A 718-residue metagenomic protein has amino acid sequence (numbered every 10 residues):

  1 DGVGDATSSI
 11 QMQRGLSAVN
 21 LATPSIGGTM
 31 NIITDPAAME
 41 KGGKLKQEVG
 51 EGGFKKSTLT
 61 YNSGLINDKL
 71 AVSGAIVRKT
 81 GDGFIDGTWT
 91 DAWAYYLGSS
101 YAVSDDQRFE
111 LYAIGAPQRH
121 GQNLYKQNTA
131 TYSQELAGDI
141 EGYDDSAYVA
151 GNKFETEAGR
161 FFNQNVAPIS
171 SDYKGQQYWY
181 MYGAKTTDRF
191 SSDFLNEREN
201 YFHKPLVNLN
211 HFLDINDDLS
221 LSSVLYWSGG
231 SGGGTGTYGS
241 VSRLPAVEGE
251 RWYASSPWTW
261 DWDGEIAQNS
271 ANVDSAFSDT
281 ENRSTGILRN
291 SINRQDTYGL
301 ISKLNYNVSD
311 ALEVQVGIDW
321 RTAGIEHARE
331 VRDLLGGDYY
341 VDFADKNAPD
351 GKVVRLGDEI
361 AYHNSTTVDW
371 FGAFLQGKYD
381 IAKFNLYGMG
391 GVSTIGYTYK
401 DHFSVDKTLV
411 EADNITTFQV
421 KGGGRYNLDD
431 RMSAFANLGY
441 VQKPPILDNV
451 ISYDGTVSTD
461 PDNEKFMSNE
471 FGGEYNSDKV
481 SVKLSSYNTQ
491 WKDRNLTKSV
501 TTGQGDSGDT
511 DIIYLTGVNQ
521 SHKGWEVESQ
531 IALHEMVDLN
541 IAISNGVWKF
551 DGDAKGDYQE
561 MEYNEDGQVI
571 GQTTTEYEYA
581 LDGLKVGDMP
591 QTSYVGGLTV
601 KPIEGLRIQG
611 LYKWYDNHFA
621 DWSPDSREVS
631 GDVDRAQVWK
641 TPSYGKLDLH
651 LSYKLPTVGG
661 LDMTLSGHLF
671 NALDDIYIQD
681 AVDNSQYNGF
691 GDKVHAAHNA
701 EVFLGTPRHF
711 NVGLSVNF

Functional and structural regions predicted by a protein language model:
D1-R14: Short acidic/polar hinge/loop motifs at secondary-structure boundaries that mediate gating or recognition
G42, V49-T80, I85-N123, Y132-I169 (+2 more regions): Transmembrane beta-barrel wall of Gram-negative outer-membrane proteins
G81-D82, D588-V658, L673, A681-V682: C-terminal beta-barrel architecture of Gram-negative outer-membrane proteins
R108-N208, T235-R289, S499: Acidic/polar loop-and-plug regions of large Gram-negative outer-membrane beta-barrel proteins
I287, E313-D429, I446, I451 (+4 more regions): Signature of Gram-negative outer-membrane beta-barrel scaffolds
D310, K383, N488-Q490, I513-S626 (+1 more regions): Gram-negative outer-membrane beta-barrel transporters
G396-D401, A412, R425-E470, S481 (+5 more regions): Surface-exposed extracellular loop regions of Gram-negative outer-membrane beta-barrel proteins, predominantly
L539, G605, W614-S626, Y653-F718: C-terminal beta-signal and adjacent terminal beta-strands/loops of Gram-negative outer-membrane beta-barrel proteins
